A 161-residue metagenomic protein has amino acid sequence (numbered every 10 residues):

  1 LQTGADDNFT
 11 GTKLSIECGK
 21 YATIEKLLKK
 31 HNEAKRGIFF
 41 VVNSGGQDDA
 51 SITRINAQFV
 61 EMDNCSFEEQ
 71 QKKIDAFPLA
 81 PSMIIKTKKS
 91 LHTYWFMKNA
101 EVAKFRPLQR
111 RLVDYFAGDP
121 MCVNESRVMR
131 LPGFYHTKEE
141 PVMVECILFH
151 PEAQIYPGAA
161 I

Functional and structural regions predicted by a protein language model:
L1-N56, Y135, A153, A160: DNA replication initiation on ssDNA origins
N8, L91-H92, K138: Flexible loop/turn segments at secondary-structure boundaries
N43-Q71, F77, M97-I161: DNA replication initiation modules
I74-I85: Active-site palm subdomain of RNA-directed nucleic acid polymerases
I84-H92, M129: Short, conserved phosphate-binding/catalytic loop or strand-edge motifs used in phosphoryl-/nucleotidyl-transfer
